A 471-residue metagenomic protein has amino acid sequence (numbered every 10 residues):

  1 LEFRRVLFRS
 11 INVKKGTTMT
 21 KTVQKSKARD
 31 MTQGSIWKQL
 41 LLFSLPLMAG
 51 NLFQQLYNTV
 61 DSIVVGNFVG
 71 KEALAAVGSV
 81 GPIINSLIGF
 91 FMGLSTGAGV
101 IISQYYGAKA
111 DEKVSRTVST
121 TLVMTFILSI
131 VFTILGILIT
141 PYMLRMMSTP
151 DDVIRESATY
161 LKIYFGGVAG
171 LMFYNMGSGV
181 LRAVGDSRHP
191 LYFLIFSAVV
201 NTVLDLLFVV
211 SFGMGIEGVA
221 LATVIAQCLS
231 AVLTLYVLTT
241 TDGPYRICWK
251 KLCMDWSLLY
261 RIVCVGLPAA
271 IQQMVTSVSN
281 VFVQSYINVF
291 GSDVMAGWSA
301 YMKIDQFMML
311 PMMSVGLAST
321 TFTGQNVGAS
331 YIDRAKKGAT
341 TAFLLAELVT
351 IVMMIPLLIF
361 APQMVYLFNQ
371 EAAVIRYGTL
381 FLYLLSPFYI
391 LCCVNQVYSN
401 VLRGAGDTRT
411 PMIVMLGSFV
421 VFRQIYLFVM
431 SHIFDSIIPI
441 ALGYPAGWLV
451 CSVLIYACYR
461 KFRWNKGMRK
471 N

Functional and structural regions predicted by a protein language model:
L1-L7: Short, small-residue-biased leader/transition segments that mark boundaries at the very start of proteins
R9-S44, I102-A169, S211-L267, T323-F388 (+1 more regions): Short alpha-helical transmembrane segments in multi-pass integral membrane proteins
Q33, W37-L56, V60, I83-F90 (+7 more regions): Residue-level signal for short hydrophobic patches within transmembrane helices of multi-pass membrane transporters
L42-D61, I163, Y174, S197 (+4 more regions): Transmembrane helical elements of multi-pass membrane transporters/channels
L52, L56-L74, L144-D151, L207-M214 (+5 more regions): Helix-terminus/linker motif at the lipid-water interface of multi-pass membrane proteins
K71-P82, L161, A220, S292-F307 (+2 more regions): Small-residue hotspots at the loop-to-helix junctions and early N-terminal turns of transmembrane alpha-helices
L74-I134, L171-P190, Q284, G297-A361 (+1 more regions): Small-residue-rich hydrophobic transmembrane alpha-helices
S95, Y164-R182, P190-A198, V219-T234 (+4 more regions): Short runs within selected transmembrane alpha-helices of multi-pass transporters and secretion channels
